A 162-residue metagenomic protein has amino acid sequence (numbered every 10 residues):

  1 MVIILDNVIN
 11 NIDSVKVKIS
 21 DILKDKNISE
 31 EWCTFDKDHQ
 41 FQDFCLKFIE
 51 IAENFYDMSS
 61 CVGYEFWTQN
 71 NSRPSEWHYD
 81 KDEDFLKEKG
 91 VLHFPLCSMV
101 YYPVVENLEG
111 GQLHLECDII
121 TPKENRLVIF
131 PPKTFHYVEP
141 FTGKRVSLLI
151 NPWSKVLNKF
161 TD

Functional and structural regions predicted by a protein language model:
M1-W67, N71-S75: Non-heme Fe(II)/2-oxoglutarate
D57-D162: Catalytic core of non-heme Fe(II) oxygenases with the double-stranded beta-helix
